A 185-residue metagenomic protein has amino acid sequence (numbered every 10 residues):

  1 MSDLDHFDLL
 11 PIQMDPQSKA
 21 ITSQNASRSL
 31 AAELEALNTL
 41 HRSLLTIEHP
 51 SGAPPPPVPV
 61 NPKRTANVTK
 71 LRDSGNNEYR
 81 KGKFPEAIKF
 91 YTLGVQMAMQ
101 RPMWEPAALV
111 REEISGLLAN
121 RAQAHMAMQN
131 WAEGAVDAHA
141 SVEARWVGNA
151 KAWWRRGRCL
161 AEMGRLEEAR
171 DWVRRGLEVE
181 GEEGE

Functional and structural regions predicted by a protein language model:
M1-E185: Alpha-helical tetratricopeptide repeat
